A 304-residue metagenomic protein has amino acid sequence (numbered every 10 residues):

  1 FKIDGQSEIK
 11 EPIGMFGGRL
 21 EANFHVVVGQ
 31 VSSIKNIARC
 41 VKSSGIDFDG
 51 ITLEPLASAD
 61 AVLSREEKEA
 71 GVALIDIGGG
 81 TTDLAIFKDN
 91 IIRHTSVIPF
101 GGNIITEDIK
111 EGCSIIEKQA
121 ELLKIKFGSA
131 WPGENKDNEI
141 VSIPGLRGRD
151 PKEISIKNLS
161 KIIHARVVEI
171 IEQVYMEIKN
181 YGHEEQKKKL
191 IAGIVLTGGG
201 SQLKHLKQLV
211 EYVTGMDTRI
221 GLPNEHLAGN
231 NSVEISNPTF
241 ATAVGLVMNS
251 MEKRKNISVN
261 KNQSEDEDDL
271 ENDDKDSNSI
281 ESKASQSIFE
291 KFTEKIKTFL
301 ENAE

Functional and structural regions predicted by a protein language model:
F1-A73, I116-K118, L122-L159, V259-E304: Nucleotide/phosphate-binding catalytic cleft detector across ATP-hydrolyzing and phosphate-transferring enzymes
G29, S129-W131, K187-V213: Glycine-rich phosphate-binding loops at beta-strand->alpha-helix junctions
L53-D60, I104, E225-A228: Short acidic loop-to-helix transition motifs that present clustered carboxylates
L63-H94, I109, L246: Gly/Thr-rich phosphate-binding beta-strand-loop-beta motif of the actin/hexokinase/Hsp70
R93-H94, E107, S155-S160, A192 (+1 more regions): Short beta-alpha connecting loops at secondary-structure transitions that line or flank enzyme active sites
P99-L123: A conserved active-site cap/scaffold subdomain adjacent to cofactor or substrate pockets
I171-A192: Phosphate/pyrophosphate-binding loops at sites that engage ATP/ADP/AMP, CoA/4′-phosphopantetheine, polyphosphate
G221-L270: Glycine-rich phosphate-binding/hydrolytic loop that grips phosphoryl groups
